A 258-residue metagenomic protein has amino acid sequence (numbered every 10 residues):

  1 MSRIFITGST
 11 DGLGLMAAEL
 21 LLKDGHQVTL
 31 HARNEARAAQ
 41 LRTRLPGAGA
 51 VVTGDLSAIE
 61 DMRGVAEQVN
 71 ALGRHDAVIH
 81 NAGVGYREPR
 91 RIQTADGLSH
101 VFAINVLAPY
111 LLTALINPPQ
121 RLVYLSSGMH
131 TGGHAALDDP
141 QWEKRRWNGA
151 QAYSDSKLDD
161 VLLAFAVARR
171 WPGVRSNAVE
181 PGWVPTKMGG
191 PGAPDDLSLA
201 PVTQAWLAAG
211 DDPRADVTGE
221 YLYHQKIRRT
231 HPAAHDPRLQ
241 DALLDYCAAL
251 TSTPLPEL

Functional and structural regions predicted by a protein language model:
M1-T29: Canonical Rossmann dinucleotide-binding motif of NAD(H)/NADP(H)-dependent dehydrogenases/reductases, specifically
G8-S9, H31-A36, L56: N-terminal Rossmann-fold cofactor-binding loop
D24-Q40: Conserved glycine-rich Rossmann-like NAD(P)H-binding loop of the short-chain dehydrogenase/reductase
L45-E60: Rossmann-fold cofactor-recognition segment
S57-R74: Conserved Rossmann-fold cofactor-binding substructure of NAD(P)-dependent oxidoreductases
M62, A178, P194-D245, A249 (+1 more regions): C-terminal helical subdomain
G83-R91, L98-S99, R121-G173, E180-A193: Catalytic loop of short-chain dehydrogenase/reductase
